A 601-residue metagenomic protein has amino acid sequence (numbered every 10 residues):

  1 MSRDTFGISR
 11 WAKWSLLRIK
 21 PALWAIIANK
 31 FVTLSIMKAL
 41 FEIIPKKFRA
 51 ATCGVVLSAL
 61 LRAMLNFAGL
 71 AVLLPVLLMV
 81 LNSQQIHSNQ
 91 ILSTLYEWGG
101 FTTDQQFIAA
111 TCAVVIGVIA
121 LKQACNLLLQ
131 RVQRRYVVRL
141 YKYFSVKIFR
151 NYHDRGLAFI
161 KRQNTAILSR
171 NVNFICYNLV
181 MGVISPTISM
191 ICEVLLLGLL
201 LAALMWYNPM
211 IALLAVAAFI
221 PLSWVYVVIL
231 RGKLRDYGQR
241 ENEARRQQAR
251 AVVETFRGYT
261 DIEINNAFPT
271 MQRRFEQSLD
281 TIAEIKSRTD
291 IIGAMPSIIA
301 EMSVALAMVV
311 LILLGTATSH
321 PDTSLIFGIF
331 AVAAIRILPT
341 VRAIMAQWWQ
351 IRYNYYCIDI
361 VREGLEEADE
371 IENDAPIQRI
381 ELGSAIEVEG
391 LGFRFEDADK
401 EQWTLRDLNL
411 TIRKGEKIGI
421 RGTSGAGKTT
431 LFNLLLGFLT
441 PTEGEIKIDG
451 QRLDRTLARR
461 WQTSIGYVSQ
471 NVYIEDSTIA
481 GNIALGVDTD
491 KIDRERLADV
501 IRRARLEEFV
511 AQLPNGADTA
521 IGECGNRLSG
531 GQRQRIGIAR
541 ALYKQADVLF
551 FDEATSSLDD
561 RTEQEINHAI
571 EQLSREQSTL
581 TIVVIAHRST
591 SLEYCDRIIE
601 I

Functional and structural regions predicted by a protein language model:
P45-A50, L157, N173-V183, T187 (+8 more regions): An intracellular "coupling" helix at the cytosolic face of ABC transporter transmembrane type-1 domains
V55-L121, M205-A212, A217, H320-S324: Transmembrane helix-loop-helix hairpins at lipid-water interfaces of multipass membrane proteins, especially the type-1
S58-L61, I188-R240, V310-T323: Transmembrane helices of ABC transporter permease
V115-K122, I220-P221, P296-V304, T323-A346: Hydrophobic alpha-helical segments in the permease module
Q133, H153-G198, R257: Juxtamembrane loop-to-helix connectors within ABC transporter transmembrane domains
E263-A267, I291, R336-G364, D374-P376: Cytosolic ends of transmembrane helices, especially the final helix of ABC transmembrane type-1 domains
L436: Helix-to-loop junction immediately C-terminal to a conserved catalytic motif
K447, R455, A480-E523, N567-E571 (+1 more regions): ABC ATPase nucleotide-binding domain helical subdomain, centered on the C-loop/LSGGQ "ABC signature"
